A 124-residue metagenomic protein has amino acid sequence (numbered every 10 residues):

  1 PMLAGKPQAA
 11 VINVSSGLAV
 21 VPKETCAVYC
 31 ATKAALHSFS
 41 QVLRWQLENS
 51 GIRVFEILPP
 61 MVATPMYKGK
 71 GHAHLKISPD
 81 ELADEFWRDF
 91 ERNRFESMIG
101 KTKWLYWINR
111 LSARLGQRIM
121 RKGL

Functional and structural regions predicted by a protein language model:
P1-P7: A short helix-coil junction within the Rossmann-fold of NAD(P)-dependent oxidoreductases
S16: Residue(s) in the substrate-gating loop at a strand-loop-helix junction that position the organic substrate next
V21, V42-R53: Active-site-adjacent segment of SDR/Rossmann-fold oxidoreductases
K23-A27: Active-site loop immediately N-terminal to the catalytic Tyr-X3-Lys motif of short-chain dehydrogenase/reductase
Y29, H37: Catalytic tyrosine of NAD(P)H-dependent dehydrogenase/reductases that use a Tyr as the general acid/base
T32: Active-site helix of classical SDR
E56, G71-R110: C-terminal helical subdomain
P59-G69: Short, flexible catalytic-loop segment of classical short-chain dehydrogenase/reductase
